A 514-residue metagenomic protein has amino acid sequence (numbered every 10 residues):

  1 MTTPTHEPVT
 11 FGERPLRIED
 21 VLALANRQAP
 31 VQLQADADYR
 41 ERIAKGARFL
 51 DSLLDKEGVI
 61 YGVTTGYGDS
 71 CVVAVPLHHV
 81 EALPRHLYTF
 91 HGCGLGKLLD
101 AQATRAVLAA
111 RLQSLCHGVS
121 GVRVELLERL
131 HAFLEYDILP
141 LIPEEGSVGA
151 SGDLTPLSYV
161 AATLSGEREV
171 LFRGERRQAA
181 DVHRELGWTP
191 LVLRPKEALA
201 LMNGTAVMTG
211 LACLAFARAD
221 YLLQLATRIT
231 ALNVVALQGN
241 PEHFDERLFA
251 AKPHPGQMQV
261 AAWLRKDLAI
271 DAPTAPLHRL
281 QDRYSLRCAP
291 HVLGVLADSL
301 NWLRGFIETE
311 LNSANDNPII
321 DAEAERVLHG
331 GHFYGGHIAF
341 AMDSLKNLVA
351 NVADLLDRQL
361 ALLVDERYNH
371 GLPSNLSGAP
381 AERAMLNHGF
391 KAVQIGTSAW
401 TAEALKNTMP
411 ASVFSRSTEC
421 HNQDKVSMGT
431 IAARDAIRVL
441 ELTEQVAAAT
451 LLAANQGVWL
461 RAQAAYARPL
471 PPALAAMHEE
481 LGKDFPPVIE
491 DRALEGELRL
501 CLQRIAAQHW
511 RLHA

Functional and structural regions predicted by a protein language model:
T2-D38, R42, G46-L54, P76 (+1 more regions): C-terminal auxiliary extensions adjacent to catalytic cores
T2-E57, L87-P143, V234: Glycine-rich, flexible loop motifs
Y61-L83, F90-L115, L141-S165, A180 (+1 more regions): FAD-binding core of FAD-dependent oxidoreductases, characterized by glycine-rich FAD pyrophosphate-binding loops
A82-R85, L130, L222-Q224, Q423: Short, surface-exposed linear patches
R85-T89, L134, R168-E169, L225-T227: Glycine-rich loops and low-complexity Gly/Arg-rich segments that provide flexible linkers or classic glycine-based
V119, V148, M385: Conserved, non-catalytic sequence blocks in retroelement Pol enzymes and Pol-derived host proteins
E128-E135, T155-S158, A162, Q224: A broadly conserved amphipathic alpha-helix scaffold signal in soluble, globular proteins
